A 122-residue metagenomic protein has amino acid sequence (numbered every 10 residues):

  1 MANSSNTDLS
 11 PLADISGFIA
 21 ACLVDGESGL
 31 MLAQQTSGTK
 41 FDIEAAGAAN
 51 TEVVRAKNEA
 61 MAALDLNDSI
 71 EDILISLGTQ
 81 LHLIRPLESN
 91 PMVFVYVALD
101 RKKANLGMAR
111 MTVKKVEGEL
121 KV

Functional and structural regions predicted by a protein language model:
M1-V122: Non-catalytic interaction/Regulatory regions outside core domains
